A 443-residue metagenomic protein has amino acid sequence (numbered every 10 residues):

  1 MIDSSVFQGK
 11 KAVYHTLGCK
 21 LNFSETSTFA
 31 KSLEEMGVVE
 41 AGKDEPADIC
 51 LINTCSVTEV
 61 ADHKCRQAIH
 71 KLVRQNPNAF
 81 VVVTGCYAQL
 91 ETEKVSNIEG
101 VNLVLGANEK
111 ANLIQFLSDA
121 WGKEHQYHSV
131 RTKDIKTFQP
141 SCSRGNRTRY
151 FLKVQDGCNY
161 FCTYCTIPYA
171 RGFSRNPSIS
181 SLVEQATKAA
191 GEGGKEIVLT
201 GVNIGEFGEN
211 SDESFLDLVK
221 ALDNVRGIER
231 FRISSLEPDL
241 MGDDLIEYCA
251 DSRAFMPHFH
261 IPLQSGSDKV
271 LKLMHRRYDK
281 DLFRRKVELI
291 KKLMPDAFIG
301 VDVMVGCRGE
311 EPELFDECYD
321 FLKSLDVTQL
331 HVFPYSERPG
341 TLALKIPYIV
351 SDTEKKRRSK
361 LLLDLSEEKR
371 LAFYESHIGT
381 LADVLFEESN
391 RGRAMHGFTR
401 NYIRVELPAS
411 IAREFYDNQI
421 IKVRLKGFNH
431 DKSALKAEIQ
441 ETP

Functional and structural regions predicted by a protein language model:
M1-E206, K220, D244, F259 (+6 more regions): Proteins enriched for Cys/Gly/acidic motifs involved in redox and nucleic-acid/cofactor modification
S4, C142-S143, E247-D251, L263 (+4 more regions): Replace "in large, NTP-powered and nucleic-acid-processing enzymes" with "in large, NTP-powered factors and other
E45-P46, N159, G266, N390-G392 (+1 more regions): Short strand-connecting beta-turns/loops that link adjacent beta-strands
L51, C86, L113, L199 (+7 more regions): Residue-level signal for inorganic ion chemistry
V81-V82, L90, G191-E313: Conserved SAM/AdoMet-binding glycine-rich loop
L271-M274, L342-I346: Short acidic, glycine/proline-rich loop/turn micro-motifs
E310, L325-V327: Contiguous mid-protein beta-loop-alpha structural module that forms a pocket-lining wall or clamp of enzyme active
K345-P443: Terminal RNA-binding accessory module
